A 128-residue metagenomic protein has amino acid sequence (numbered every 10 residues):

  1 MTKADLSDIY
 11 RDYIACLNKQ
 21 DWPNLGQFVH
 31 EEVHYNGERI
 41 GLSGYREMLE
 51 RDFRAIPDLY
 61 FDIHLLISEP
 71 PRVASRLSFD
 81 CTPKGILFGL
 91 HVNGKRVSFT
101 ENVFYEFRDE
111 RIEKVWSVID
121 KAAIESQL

Functional and structural regions predicted by a protein language model:
M1-L128: C-terminal and inter-domain tail/linker signature
